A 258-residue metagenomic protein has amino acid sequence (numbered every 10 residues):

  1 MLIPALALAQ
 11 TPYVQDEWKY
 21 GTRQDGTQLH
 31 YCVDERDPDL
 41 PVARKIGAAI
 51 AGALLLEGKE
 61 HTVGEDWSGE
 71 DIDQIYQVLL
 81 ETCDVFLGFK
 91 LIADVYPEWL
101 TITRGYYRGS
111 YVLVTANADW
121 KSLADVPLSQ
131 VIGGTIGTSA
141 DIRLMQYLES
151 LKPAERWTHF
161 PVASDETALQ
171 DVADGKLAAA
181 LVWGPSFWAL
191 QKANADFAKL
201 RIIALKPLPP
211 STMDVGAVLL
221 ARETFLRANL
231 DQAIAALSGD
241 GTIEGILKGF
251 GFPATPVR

Functional and structural regions predicted by a protein language model:
Q10-F89, A93-V95, G249: Extracytoplasmic small-molecule ligand-binding "clamshell" domains of the periplasmic binding protein/Venus flytrap
Q10-P12, S139-F160, A198-K199, I234-R258: Ligand-binding clefts/hinges and TM-proximal coupling segments of bilobed small-molecule sensing domains
R23-Q28, Y107-V114, K192-A235, F250-R258: Periplasmic-binding protein-like
R36-A53, V112-S164, P185-S186: Bilobed "Venus flytrap"/periplasmic-binding protein-like clamshell domains and structurally analogous long
P41-L54, D119-K121, P127-S139, S211-A254: Extended ligand-binding regions for polar small-molecule ligands
I50, I75-L80, V126, A168-A173 (+1 more regions): Hydrophobic residues within well-ordered alpha-helices
Q77-L80, V85-E98, R143-Q146, A173-S211: A ligand-binding cleft/hinge motif common to bilobed small-molecule-binding domains
